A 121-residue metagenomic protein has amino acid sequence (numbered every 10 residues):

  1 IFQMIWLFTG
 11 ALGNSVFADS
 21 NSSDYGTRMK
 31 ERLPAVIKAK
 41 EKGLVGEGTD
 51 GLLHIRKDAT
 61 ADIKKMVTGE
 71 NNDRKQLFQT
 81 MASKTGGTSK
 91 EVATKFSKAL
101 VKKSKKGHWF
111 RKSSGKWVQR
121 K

Functional and structural regions predicted by a protein language model:
A18-N72, K84-K121: Amphipathic, charged alpha-helical segments and their helix-to-coil junctions in extracytoplasmic/peripheral assemblies
F78-M81: Contiguous, amphipathic alpha-helical segments that mediate oligomerization or scaffolding in large protein assemblies
